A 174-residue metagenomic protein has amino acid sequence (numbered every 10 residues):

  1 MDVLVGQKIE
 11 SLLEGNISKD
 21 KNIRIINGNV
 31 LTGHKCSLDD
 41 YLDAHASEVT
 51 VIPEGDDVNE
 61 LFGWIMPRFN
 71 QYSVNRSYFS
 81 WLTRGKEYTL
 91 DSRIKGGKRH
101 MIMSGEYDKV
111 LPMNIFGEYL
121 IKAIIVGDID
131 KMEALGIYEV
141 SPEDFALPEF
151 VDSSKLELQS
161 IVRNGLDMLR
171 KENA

Functional and structural regions predicted by a protein language model:
M1-A174: Redox cofactor-anchoring modules in respiratory/redox and cofactor-processing assemblies
